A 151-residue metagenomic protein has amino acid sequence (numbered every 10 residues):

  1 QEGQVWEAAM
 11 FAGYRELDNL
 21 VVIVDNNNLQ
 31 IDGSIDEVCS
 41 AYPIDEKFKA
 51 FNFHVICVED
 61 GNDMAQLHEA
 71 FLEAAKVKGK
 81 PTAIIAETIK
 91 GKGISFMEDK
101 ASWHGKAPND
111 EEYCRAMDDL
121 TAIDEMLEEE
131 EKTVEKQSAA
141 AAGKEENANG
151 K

Functional and structural regions predicted by a protein language model:
Q1-A140: Glycine-rich ThDP/TPP pyrophosphate-binding loop and its adjacent helix/strand module within ThDP-dependent enzymes
G143-K151: Non-catalytic terminal/interface segments that mediate subunit docking, oligomerization, and allosteric communication
